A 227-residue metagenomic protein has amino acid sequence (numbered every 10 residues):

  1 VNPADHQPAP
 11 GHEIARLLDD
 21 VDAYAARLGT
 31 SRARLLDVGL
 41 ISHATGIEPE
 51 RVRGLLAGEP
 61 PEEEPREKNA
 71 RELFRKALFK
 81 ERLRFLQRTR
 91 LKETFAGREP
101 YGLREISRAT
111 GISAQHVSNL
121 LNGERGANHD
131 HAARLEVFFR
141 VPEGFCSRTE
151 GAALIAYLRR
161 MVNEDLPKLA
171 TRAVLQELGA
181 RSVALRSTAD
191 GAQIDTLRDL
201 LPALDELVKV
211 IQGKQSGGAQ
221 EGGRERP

Functional and structural regions predicted by a protein language model:
V1-R34, G39, E50-L103: A short, Lys/Arg-rich alpha-helix, primarily the initiator
S31-L40, P100, E124-V137: Short, basic-rich loop-to-helix N-cap that marks the start of a DNA-contacting helix
G39, L103-R108, Q115, A133: Residues within the helices of the helix-turn-helix
H43, R108, V137: Alpha-helical residues within the helix-turn-helix
E48, G102, S113-H116, N128 (+1 more regions): Short coil turns linking two alpha-helices in DNA-binding domains
P49-L55, R140-Y157: Short C-terminal boundary/hinge segments that cap the last helix of small helical domains
L154-P227: Interfacial/linker helices and their anchor residues that mediate assembly or domain coupling
